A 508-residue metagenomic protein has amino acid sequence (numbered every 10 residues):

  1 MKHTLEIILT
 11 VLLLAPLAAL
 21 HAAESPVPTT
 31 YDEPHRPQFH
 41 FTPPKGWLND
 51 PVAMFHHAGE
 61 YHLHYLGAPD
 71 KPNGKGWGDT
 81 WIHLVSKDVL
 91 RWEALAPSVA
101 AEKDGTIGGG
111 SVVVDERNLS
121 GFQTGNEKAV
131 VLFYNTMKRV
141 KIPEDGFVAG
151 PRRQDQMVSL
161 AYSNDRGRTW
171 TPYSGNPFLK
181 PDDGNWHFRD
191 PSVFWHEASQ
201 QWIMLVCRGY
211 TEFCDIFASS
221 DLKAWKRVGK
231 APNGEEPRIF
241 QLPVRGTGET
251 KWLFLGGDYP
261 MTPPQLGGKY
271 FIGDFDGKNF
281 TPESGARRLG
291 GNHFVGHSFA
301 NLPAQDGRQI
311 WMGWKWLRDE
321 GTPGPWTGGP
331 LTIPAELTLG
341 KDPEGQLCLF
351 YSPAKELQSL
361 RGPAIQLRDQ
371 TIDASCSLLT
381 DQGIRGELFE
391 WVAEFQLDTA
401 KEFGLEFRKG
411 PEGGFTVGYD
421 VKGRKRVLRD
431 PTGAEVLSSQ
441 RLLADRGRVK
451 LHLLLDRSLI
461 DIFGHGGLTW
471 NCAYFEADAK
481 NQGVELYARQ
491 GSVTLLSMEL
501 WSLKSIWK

Functional and structural regions predicted by a protein language model:
M1-E6: Positively charged n-region of N-terminal signal peptides that target proteins for export
I7-A19: Bacterial N-terminal signal peptides
E24-V52, D70-G76, L90-T124, G167-W195 (+5 more regions): Surface loop/turn signatures of beta-propeller and other carbohydrate-active proteins
P26, D274-E283, R287-V295, A300-K508: Beta-rich accessory regions
W47, G76, G105, R153 (+10 more regions): Active-site-proximal structural scaffolding
D50-P72, A94-S98, V113-V114, G121-R153 (+6 more regions): Hydrophobic core segments of beta-strands in well-ordered, beta-rich domains
D79-W81, K128, Q156-V158, W202 (+5 more regions): Repetitive beta-architecture junctions, highlighting loop-to-beta-strand starts across blade-like repeats
S86, S163-N164, I216-S219, G273-D274: Conserved Ser/Thr-centered positions that define the repeating blades of beta-propeller domains
